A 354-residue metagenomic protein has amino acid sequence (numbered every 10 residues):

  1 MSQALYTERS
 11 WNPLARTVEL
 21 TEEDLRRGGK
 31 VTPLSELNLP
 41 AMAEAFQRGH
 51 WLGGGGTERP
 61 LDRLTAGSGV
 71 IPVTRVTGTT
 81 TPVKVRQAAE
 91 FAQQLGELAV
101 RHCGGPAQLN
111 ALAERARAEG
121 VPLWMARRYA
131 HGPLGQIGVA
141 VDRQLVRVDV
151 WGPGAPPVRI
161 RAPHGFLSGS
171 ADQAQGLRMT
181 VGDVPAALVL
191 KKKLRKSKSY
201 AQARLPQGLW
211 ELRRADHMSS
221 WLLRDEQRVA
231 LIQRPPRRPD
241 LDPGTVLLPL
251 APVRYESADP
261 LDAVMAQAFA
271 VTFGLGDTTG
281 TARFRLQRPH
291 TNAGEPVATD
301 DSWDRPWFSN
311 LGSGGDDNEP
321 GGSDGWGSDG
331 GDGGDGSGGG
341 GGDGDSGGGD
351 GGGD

Functional and structural regions predicted by a protein language model:
M1-T17, L123, P153-P157, A162-V189: Anionic N-terminal interaction surfaces
S10-G56, L190-A215: Phosphoinositide-binding peripheral membrane targeting modules
R16-L20, P40, I137-V141, G169-S170 (+4 more regions): Short, exposed beta-strand/loop patches in secreted or surface proteins that constitute
E23, V146-V148, Q175-M179, A186-L188 (+2 more regions): One face of beta-strands
V31-L61, W151-R178: Acidic, aromatic-enriched beta-alpha/helix-loop junctions
V31-P40, L61-A66, P72-T77, P156-H164 (+3 more regions): Short amphipathic beta-strand/extended segments with alternating polar/hydrophobic composition
T57-V146, D216-D354: Low-complexity or membrane-interfacial segments used for flexible interactions
H131, D142, W151-G165, G182-V184 (+2 more regions): Residue-level signal for glycine
